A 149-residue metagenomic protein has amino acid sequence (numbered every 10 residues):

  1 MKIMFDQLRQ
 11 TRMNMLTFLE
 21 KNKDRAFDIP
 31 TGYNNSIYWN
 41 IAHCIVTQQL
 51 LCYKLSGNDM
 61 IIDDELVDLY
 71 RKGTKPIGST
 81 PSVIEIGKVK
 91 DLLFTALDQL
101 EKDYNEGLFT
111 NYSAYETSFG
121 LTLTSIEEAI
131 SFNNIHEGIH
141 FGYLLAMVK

Functional and structural regions predicted by a protein language model:
M1, M13-F18, K23, V83 (+1 more regions): Intrinsically disordered, low-complexity regions
M1-I3, Q49-Q99, D103, T110-A114 (+1 more regions): Short, helix-capping/interhelical loops that line the mouth of catalytic, cofactor-, or ligand-binding pockets
F5-R9, L16, R25-K72, Y115-K149: Short, contiguous alpha-helical
L8, R12-M15, L19, L93 (+1 more regions): Hydrophobic alpha-helical core bundles mediating ligand binding, dimerization, or RNAP-core interactions
K21-F27, K102-S113, K149: Surface-exposed helix-capping loop/turn segments at secondary-structure junctions
